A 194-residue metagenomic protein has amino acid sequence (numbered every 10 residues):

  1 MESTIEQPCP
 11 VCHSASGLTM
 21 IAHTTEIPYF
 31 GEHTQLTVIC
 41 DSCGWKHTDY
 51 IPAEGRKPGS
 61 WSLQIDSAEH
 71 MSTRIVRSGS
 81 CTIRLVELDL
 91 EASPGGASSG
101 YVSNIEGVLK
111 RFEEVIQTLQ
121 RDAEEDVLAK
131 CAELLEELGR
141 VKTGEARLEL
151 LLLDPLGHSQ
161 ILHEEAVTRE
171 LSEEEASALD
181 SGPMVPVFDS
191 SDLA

Functional and structural regions predicted by a protein language model:
M1, T24-G31: Short, intrinsically disordered, charge-biased short linear motifs at domain edges
T4-T19, Y29, I39, W45 (+1 more regions): Long C-terminal interaction/binding lobes of large macromolecular proteins
E26, Y50-A53: Covalent nucleotidyltransferase core used to form phosphodiester bonds in nucleic acids
